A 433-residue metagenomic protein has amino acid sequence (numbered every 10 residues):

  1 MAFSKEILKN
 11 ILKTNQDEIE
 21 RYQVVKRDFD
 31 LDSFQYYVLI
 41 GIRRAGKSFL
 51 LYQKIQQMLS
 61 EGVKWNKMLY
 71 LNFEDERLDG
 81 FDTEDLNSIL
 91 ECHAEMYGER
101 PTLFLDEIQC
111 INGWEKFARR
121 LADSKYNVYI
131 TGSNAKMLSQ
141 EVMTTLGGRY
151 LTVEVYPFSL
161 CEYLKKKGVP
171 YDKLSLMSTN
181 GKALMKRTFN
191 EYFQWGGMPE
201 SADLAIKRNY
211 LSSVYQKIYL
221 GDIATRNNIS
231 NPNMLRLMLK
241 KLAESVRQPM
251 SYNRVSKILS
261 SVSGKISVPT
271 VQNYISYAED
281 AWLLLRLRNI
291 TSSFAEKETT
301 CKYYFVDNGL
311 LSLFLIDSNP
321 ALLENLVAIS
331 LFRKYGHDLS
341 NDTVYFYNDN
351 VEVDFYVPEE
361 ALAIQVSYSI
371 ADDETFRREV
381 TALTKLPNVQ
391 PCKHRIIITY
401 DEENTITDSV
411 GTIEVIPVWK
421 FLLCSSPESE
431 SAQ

Functional and structural regions predicted by a protein language model:
A2-N15, E141-P249: Interdomain motor-coupling "hinge/lid" segment immediately C-terminal to the ATP-binding subdomain of NTP-driven enzymes
N15-F34: Pre-Walker A adenine-sensing motif
L39: Hydrophobic anchor at the beta1->P-loop junction of P-loop NTPases
K47-S48: Conserved lysine of the Walker
L69-E99: Short glycine-rich substrate-engagement loop in P-loop NTPases that contacts/grips substrate
N127-S133, E154: Structural recognition of the conserved hydrophobic beta-strand(s) that form the central parallel beta-sheet of P-loop
D203-A361, Y368: Accessory nucleic acid-recognition modules appended to NTPase machines
D401-Q433: Domain-level recognition of nuclease-like catalytic cores that cleave nucleotide substrates
